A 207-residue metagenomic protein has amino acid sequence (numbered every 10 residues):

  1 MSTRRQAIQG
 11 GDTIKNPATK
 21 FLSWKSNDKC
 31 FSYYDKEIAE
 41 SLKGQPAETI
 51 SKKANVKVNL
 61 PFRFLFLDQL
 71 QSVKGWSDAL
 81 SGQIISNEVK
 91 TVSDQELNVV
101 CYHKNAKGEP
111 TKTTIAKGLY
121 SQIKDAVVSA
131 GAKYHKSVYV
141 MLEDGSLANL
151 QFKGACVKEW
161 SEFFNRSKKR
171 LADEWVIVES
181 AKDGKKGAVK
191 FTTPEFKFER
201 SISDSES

Functional and structural regions predicted by a protein language model:
M1-G145, K185-S201: OB-fold ssDNA-binding interfaces and closely related basic DNA-contact patches used across DNA replication/repair
L142, F152-K153, V178-E179: Short His-Asn-centered micro-motif
S146-S167: Beta-strand/loop nucleic-acid-binding surfaces
S161-S207: Long, compositionally biased interface segments
